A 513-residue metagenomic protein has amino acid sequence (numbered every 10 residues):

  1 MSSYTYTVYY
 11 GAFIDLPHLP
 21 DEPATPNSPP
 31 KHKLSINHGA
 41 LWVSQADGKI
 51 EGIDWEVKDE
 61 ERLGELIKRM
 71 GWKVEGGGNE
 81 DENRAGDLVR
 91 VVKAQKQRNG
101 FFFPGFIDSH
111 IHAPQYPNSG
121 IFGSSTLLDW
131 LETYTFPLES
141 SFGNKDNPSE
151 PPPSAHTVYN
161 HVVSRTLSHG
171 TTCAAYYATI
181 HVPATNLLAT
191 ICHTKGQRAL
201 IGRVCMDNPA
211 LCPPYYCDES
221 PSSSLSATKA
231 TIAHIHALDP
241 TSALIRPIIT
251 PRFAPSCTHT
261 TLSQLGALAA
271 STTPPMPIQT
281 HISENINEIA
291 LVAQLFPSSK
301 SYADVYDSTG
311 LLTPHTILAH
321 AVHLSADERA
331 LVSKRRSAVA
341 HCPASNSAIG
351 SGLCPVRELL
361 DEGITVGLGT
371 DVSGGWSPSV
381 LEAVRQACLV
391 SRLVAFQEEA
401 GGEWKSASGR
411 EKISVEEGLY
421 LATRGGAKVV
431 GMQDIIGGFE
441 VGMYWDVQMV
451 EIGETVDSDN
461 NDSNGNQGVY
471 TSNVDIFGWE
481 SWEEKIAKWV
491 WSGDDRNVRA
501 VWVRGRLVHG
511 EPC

Functional and structural regions predicted by a protein language model:
M1-L88: N-terminal metal-binding scaffold of metallo-dependent hydrolase/deaminase domains
S2-V8, G64-D129, L167-S168: Replace "His-x-His-based motif
N27-S28, K428, Y444-C513: C-terminal cap of metal-dependent C-N hydrolases
R90, G100-F101, S119-Q197, S224-T241: Alpha-helical scaffold segments that flank or form the walls of functional sites
P117-A155, N208-P221, N285-H315, A338 (+1 more regions): Active-site gating loops and adjacent loop-to-helix segments of metal-dependent hydrolytic enzymes
P183-A321: Metal-coordinating catalytic core of metallo-dependent amide/deamination hydrolases
G196-R198, A269-P275, L311-P314, L331-A340 (+2 more regions): Glycine-enriched alpha-helix->loop->beta-strand junction motifs that scaffold or abut catalytic
S308-H315, V356-D459, S463-V474: His/Asp/Glu-enriched, well-ordered alpha-helical/loop segment that forms or immediately abuts the divalent-metal
